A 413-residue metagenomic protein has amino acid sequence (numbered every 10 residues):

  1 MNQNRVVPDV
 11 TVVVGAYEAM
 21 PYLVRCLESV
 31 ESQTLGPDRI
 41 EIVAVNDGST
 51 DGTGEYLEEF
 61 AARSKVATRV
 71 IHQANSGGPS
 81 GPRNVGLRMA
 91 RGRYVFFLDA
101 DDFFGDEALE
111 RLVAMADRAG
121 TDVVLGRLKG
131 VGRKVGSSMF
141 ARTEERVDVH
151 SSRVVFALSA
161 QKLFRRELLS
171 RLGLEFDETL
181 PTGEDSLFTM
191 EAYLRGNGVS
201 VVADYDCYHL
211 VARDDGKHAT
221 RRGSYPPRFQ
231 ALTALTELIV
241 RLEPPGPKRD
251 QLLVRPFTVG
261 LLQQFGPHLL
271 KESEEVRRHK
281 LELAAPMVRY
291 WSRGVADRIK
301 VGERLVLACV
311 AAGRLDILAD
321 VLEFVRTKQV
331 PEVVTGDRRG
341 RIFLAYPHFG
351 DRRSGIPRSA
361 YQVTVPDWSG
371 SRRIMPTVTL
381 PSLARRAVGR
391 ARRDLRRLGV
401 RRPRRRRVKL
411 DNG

Functional and structural regions predicted by a protein language model:
M1-A234, G350, S354-I356, A360-G370 (+2 more regions): Nucleotide-sugar donor-binding/catalytic module of glycosyltransferases that assemble extracellular/cell-envelope
C26, V30, F60, L383-R386 (+1 more regions): Low-complexity, intrinsically disordered/propeptide-like segments
V66, G77, F156, T379-L380 (+2 more regions): A general, composition-driven signal for non-globular sequence regions
V211-R397, R404-G413: C-terminal subregions of glycosyltransferases and related glycan-biosynthesis enzymes
